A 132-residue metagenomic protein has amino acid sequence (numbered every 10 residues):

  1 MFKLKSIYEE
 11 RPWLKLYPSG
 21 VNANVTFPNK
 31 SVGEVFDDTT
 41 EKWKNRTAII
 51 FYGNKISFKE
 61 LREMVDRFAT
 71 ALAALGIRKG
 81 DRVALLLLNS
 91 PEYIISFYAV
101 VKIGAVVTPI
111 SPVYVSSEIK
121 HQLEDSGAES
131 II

Functional and structural regions predicted by a protein language model:
M1-K30: Flexible, non-catalytic linker and terminal segments flanking ANL/adenylate-forming cores
N24-P28, G33-D37, N45-S90, I94-Y98 (+1 more regions): Conserved AMP-binding/adenylate-forming core of the ANL superfamily
V101: Anion (oxyanion) recognition and catalysis
G104: Structured binding elements
I110-S111: Short beta->alpha connector loops at strand-helix junctions that form conserved, small/polar/Pro-enriched
Y114-I132: Conserved ATP-dependent adenylate/AMP-binding module captured primarily in the ANL superfamily
